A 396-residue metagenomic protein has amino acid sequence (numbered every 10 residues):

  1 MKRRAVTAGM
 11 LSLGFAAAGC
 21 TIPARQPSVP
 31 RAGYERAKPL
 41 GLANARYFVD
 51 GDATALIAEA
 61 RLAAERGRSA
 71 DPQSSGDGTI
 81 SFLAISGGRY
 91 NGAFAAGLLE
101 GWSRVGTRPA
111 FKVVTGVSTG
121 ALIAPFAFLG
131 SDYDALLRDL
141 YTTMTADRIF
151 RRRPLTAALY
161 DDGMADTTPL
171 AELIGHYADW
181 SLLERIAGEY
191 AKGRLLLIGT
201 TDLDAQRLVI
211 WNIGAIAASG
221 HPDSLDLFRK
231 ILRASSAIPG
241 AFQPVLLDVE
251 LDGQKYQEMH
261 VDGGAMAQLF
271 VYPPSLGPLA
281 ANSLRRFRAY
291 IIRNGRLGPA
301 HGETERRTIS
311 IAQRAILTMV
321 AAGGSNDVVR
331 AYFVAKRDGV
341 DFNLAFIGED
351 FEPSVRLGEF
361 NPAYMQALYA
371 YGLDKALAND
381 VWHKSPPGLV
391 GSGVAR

Functional and structural regions predicted by a protein language model:
R3-T7: N-terminal export leaders
A8, S118-G120: Alpha-helical hinge/cap motifs
A8, T21-K112, F128-R396: Patatin-like phospholipase
A16-G19: C-terminal motif of bacterial Sec signal peptides marking the signal peptidase cleavage site
R89, V117-S118: Catalytic nucleophile serine of serine hydrolases, specifically the conserved "nucleophile elbow" pentapeptide
